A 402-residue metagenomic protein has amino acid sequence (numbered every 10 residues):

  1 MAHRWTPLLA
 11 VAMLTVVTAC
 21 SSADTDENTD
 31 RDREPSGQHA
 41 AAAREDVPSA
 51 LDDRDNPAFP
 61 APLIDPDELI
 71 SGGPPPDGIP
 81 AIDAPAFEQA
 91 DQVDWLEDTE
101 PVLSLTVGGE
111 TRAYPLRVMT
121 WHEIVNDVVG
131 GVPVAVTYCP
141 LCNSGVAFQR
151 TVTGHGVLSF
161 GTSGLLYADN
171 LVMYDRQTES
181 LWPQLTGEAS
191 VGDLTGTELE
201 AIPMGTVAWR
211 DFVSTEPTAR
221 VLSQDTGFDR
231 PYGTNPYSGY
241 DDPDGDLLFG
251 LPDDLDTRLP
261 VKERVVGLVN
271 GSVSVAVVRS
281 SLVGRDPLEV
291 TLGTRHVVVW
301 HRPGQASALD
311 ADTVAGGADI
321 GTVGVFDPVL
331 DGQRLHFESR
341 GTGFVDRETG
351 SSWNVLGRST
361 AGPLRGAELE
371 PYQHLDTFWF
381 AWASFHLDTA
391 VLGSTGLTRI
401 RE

Functional and structural regions predicted by a protein language model:
M1-L9: Bacterial N-terminal signal peptides that target proteins for export
V16-A19: C-terminal motif of bacterial Sec signal peptides marking the signal peptidase cleavage site
D24-E402: Mid-to-C-terminal functional-domain signal that highlights helix-capping/loop sites within ligand-binding modules
